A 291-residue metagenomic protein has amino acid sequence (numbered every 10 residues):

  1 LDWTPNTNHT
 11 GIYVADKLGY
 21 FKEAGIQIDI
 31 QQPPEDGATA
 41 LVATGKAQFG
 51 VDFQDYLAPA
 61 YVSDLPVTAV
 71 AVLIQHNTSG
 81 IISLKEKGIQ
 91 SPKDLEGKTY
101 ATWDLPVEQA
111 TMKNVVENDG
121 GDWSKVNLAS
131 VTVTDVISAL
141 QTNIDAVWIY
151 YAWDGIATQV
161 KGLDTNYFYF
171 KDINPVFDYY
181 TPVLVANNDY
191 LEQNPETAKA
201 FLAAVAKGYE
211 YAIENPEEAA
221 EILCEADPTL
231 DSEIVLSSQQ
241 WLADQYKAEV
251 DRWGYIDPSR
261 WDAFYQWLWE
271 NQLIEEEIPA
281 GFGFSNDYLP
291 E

Functional and structural regions predicted by a protein language model:
L1-I149, F168-Y169, D178: Short, glycine-/small- and polar/acidic-enriched structural segments that line small-molecule recognition paths
D2, L73-S83, D164-Y190, L202 (+2 more regions): Periplasmic-binding protein-like
A24, A69, A220-I222, W253 (+1 more regions): Short, hydrophobic secondary-structure boundary micro-motifs
A47-D52, D244-Y255, S285-E291: Short amphipathic alpha-helical segments at helix boundaries and their inter-helical linkers
W123-N127, D227-Q240, E275-F282: Short, surface-exposed acidic
D135-P228: Pocket-lining segment of extracytoplasmic ligand-binding domains
E192-N271: Secondary-structure end/capping motifs
D262-E291: Conserved C-terminal helix/tail region of periplasmic/extracytoplasmic solute-binding proteins
